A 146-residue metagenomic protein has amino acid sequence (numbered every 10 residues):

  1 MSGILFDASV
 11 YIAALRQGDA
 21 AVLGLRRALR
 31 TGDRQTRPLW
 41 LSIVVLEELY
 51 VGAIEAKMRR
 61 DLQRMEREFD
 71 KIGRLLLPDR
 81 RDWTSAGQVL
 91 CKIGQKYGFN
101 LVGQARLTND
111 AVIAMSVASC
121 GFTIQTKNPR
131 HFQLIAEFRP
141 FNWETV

Functional and structural regions predicted by a protein language model:
M1-G3, A114-V146: Acidic, PIN/NYN-like endoribonuclease modules and their adjacent C-terminal/linker elements
M1-L41, V45, V51-E68: Short, well-structured N-terminal submotif of metal-dependent ribonuclease cores
D7-A8, L49, A86, V117 (+1 more regions): Generic structural signal for small/hydrophobic residues in well-ordered secondary structure, especially within
V10-Y11, V45, D82, I113 (+1 more regions): Alpha-helix capping/helix-boundary segments
R16, I54, C91, E137-P140: A generic structural signal for secondary-structure junctions that act as hinges or helix/strand caps at the edges
A56-R60, I93-G94, N142-T145: Short, hinge-like loop/turn segments at secondary-structure boundaries
R74-T123: Active-site neighborhoods of divalent-metal-dependent phosphate/nucleic-acid chemistry enzymes
